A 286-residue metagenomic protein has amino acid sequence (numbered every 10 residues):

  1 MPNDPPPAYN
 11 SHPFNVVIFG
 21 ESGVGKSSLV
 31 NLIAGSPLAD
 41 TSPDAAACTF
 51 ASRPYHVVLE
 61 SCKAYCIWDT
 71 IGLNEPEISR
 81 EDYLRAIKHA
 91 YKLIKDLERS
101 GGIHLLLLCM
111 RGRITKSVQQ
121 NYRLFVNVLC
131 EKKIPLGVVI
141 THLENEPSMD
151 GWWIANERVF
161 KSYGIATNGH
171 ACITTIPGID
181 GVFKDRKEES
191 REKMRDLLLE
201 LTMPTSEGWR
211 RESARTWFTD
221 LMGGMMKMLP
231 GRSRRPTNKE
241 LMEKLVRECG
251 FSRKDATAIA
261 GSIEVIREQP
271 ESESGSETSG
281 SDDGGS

Functional and structural regions predicted by a protein language model:
M1-S286: Conserved GTPase G-domain substructure that encodes guanine base recognition and part of the catalytic core, centered
